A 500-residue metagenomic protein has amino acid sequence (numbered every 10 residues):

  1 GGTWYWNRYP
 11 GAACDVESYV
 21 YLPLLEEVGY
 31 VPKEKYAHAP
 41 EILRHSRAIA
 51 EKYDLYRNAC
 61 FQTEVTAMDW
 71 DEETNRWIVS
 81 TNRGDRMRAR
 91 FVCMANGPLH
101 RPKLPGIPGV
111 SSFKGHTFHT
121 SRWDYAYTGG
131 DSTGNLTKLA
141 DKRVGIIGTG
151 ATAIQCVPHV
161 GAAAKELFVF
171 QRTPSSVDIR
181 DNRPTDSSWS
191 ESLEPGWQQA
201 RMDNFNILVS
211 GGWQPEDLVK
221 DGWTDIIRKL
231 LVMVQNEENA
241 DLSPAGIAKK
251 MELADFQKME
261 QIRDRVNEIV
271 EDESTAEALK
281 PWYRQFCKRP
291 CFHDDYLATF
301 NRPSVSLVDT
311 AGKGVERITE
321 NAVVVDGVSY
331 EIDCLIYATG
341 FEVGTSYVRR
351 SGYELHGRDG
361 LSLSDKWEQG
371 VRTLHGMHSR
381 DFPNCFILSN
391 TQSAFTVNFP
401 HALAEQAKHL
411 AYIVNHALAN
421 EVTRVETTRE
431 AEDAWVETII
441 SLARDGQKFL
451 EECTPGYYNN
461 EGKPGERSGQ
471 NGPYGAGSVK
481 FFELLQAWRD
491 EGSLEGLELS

Functional and structural regions predicted by a protein language model:
G1-S111, G115, R122, A126 (+3 more regions): N-terminal FAD-binding dinucleotide-binding subdomain shared by FAD-dependent oxidases/monooxygenases
G130-D131: Acidic/histidine-rich helix-loop elements that form or flank divalent-metal/phosphate-binding sites at the catalytic
T152: Hydrophobic/small residue at the entry helix of a nucleotide-binding pocket
C156-V160: Aromatic pocket-lining residues of Rossmann-like dinucleotide-binding sites
